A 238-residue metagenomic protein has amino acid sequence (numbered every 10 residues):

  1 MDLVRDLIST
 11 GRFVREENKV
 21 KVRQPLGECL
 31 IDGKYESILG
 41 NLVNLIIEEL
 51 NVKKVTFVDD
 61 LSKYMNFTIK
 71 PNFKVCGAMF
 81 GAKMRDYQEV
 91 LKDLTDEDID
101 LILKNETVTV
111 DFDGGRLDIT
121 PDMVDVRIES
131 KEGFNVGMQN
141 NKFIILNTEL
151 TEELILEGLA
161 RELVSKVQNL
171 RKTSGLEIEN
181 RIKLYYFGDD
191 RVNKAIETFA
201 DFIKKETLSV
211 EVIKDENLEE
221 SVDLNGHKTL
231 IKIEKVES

Functional and structural regions predicted by a protein language model:
M1-S238: Feature 926 captures the class I aminoacyl-tRNA synthetase adenylation module centered on the KMSKS loop
